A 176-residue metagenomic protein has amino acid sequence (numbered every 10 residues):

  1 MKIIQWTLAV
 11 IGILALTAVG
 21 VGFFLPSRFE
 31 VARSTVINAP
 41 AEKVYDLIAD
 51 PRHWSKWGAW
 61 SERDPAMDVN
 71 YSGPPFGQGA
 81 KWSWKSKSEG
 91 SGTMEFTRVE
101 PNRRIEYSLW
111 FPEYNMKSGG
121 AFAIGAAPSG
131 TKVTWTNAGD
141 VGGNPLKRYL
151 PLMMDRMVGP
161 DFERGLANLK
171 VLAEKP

Functional and structural regions predicted by a protein language model:
K2-P75: Hydrophobic ligand-binding cavity/cleft-lining segments
I3, T97, S108-R164, L169-V171: Beta-strand/loop substructures that line and gate deep hydrophobic ligand-binding cavities in soluble
E30-A32, E89-M94, M116-A121: Short, surface-exposed coil-to-beta transition loops
S34-N38, S83-K85, E95, E106-S108 (+1 more regions): Generic structural detector for well-ordered beta-strands
N38-A41, Y45-W54, G79, T93 (+4 more regions): Extracytoplasmic/secreted envelope proteins and their assembly/folding machinery, especially bacterial periplasmic
P40, V99-N102, A127: Residue-level recognition of beta-strand microenvironments
D50-E100, K147-R148: Extracytoplasmic/periplasmic/luminal assembly and interaction segments in envelope/secretory/respiratory proteins
A66-V69, K170-P176: Short, highly charged C-terminal tails/helix-capping segments
